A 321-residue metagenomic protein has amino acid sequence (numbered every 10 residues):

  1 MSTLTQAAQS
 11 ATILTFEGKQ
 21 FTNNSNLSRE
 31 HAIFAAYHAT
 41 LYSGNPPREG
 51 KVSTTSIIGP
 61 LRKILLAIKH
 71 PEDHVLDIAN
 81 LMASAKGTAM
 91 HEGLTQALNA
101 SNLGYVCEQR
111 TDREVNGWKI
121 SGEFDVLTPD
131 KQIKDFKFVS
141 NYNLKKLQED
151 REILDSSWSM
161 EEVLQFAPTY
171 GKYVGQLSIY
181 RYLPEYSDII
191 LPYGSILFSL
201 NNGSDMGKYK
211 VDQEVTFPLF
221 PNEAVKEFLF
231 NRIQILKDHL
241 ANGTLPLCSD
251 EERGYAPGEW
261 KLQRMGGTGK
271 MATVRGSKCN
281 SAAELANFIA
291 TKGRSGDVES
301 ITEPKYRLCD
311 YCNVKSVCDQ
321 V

Functional and structural regions predicted by a protein language model:
M1-I133, F138-L164, G171, E185 (+4 more regions): Metal-dependent nuclease catalytic cores that hydrolyze phosphodiester bonds in DNA/RNA, characterized by
S25, A167-Y170, Y182-V321: Metal-dependent nuclease catalytic regions and adjoining charged, substrate-binding loops involved in nucleic-acid end
K172-G175, Y180: Acidic helix/loop or adjacent segment enriched in Glu/Asp that either coordinates divalent metal
